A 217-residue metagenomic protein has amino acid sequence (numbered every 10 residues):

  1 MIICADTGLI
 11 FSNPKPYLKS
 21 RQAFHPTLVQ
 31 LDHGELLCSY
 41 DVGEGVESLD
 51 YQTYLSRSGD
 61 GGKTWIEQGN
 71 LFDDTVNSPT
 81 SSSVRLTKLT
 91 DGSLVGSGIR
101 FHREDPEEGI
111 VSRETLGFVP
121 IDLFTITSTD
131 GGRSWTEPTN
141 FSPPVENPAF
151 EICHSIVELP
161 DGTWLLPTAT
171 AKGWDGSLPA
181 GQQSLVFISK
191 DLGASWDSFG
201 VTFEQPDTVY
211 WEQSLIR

Functional and structural regions predicted by a protein language model:
M1-R217: Asp-box/BNR beta-propeller blade signature and adjacent active/binding-site loops in extracellular glycan-interacting
